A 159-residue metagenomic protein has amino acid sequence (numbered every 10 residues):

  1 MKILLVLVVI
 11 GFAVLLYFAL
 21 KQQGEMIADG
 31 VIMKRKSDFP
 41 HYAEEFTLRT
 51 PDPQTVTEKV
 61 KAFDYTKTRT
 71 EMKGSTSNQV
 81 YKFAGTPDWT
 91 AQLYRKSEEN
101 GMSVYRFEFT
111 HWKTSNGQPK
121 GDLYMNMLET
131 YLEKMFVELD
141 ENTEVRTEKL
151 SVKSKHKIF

Functional and structural regions predicted by a protein language model:
M1-V9: Feature marks short, highly hydrophobic, charge-poor N-terminal signal-anchor/signal peptide-like helices that anchor
L4, Q23-G24, P119: Glycine- and small hydrophobic-rich membrane-insertion segments that are intrinsically disordered in solution
V9-L15: Hydrophobic core of alpha-helical transmembrane segments in multi-pass integral membrane proteins
L15-T66: Terminal, regulation- and interaction-focused segments at domain boundaries
L20, T66-V104, E108: Non-transmembrane, membrane-adjacent beta-strand/coil modules in membrane-associated proteins and peripheral
E44-D52, K82-G85, F107-K113: Short beta-strand-to-loop capping motifs
L48-E58, Y65, E71-T76, Y124 (+1 more regions): General structural signal for secondary-structure boundaries
W89-F159: Cytosol-/stroma-facing membrane-proximal "stalk/adaptor" domains immediately downstream of transmembrane anchors
